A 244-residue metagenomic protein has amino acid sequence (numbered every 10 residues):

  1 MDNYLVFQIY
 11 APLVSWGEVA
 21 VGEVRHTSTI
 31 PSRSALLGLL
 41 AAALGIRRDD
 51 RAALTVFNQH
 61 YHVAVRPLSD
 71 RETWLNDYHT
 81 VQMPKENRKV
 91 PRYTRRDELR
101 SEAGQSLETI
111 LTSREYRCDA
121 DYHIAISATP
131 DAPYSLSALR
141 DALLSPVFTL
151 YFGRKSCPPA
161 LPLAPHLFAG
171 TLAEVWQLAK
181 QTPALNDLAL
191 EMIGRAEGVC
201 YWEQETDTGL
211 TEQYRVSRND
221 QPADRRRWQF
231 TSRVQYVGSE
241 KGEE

Functional and structural regions predicted by a protein language model:
M1-D2, Q8: N-terminal, Lys/Arg-enriched amphipathic/low-complexity engagement segments that precede the first folded domain
D2, W16, D49-R51, E102 (+1 more regions): Residue-level detector of functional hotspots within protein domains
N3, E18-K89: Glycine/small-residue-rich interface belts in oligomeric ring/scaffold proteins and their assembly partners
L5, V63, Y122-I124: Hydrophobic residues positioned within well-ordered beta-strands of beta-sheet architectures
I9-S15: Short polar catalytic/cofactor-binding loops
P67-E244: Internal, well-folded beta-alpha domain core
